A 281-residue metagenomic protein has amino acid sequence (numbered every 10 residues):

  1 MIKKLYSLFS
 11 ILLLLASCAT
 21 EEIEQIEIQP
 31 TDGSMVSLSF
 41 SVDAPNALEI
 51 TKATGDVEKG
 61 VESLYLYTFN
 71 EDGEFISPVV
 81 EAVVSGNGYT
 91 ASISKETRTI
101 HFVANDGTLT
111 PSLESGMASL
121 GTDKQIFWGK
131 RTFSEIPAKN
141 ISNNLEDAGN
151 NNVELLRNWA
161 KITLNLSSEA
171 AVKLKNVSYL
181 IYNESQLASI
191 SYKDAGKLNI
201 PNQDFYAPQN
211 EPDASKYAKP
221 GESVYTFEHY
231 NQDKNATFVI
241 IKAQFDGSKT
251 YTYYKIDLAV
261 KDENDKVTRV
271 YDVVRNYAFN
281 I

Functional and structural regions predicted by a protein language model:
M1-L5, T20: Positively charged n-region of N-terminal signal peptides that target proteins for export
S7-S10: Sec-dependent N-terminal signal peptides
L14-S17: C-terminal motif of bacterial Sec signal peptides marking the signal peptidase cleavage site
E22-E49, L155-S167: A short, Gly/Thr-enriched small/hydrophobic beta-strand-prone motif that recurs across taxa
S34, S85-N87, E96, D147-G149 (+1 more regions): Ser/Thr- and Asn-enriched, surface-exposed coil loops between beta-strands
N46-M117, T163-R275: Tryptophan-paired
L120-S167, K261-I281: Extracellular beta-sheet/turn segments enriched in Thr/Pro/Gly and aliphatic residues
